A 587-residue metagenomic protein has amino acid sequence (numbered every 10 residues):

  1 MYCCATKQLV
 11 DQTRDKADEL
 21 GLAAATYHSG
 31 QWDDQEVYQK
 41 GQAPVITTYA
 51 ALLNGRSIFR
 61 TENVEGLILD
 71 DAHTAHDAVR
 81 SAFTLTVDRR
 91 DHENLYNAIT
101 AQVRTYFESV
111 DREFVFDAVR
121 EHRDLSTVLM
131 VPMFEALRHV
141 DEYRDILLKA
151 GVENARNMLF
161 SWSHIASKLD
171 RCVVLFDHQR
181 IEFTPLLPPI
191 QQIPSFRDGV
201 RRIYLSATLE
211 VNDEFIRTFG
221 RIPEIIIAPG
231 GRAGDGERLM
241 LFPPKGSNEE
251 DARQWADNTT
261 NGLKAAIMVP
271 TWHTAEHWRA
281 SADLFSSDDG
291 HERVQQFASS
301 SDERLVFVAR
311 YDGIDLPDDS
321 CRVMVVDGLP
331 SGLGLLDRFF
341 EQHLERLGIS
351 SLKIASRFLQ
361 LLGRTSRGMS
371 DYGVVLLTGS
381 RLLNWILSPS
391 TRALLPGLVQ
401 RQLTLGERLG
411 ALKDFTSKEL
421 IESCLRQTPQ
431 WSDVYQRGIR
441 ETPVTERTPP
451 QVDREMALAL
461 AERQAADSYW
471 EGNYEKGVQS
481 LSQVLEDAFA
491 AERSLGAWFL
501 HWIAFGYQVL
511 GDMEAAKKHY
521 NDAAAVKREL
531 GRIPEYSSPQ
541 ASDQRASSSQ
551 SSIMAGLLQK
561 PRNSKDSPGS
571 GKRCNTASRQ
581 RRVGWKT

Functional and structural regions predicted by a protein language model:
M1-H28, A51, V211, V269-A275: Conserved Walker A/P-loop ATP-binding site and its immediately adjacent core in helicase/helicase-like ATPase domains
M1-T6, R202-L205, L263-T271, L377: Conserved RecA-like ASCE P-loop NTPase motor core of nucleic-acid helicases/translocases
A17-R60, E292-F297: Inter-Walker segment of RecA-like/P-loop motor cores
G41-G66, A75-V79, T184-L187, L305-I314: Conserved RecA-like ASCE ATPase "motif II neighborhood" in helicase/translocase motors
V64-G66, D71-L263, W272-T274, W278 (+1 more regions): Conserved coupling segment at the C-terminus of the helicase ATP-binding
F297-N384: Conserved RecA-like P-loop NTPase helicase motor core
G368-I503, Y507-L510, E514: Long, largely alpha-helical accessory region at the distal end of helicase-like NTP-driven motors
F489-A497, A524-P539: Boundary/linker segments of alpha-helical solenoid repeat arrays
